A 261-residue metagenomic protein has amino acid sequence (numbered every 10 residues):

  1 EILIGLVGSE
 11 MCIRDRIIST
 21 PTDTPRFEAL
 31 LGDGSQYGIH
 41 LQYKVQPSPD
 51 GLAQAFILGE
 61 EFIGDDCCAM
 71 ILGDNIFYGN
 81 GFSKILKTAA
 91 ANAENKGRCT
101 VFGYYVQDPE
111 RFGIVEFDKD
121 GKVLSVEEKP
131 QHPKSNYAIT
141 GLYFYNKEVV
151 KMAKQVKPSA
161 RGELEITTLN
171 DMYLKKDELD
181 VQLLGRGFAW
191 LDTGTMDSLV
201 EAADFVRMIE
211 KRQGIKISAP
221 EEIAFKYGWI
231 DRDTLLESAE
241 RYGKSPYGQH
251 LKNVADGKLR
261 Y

Functional and structural regions predicted by a protein language model:
E1-G8, I13: Single conserved hydrophobic/aromatic residue that forms the stacking wall/gate of nucleotide- or nucleobase-binding
G5-L6, Y143-F144, W229: Short aromatic/basic micro-patch
R14-D15, C67, R98, E178: Residues at the starts of beta-strands that form the adenosine-phosphate
R14-T22: Short beta-strand/loop segment that forms part of the nucleotide-sugar
F27-E28, G32-D120, F144-K147, A153-V156: Conserved beta-loop-beta/alpha segment of the NTase-like Rossmann-fold superfamily that binds/positions NTPs
A69, S83, A90-A91, K122-E222 (+2 more regions): Catalytic-core segments of class I nucleotidyltransferases/pyrophosphorylases that form NMP-activated intermediates
L184, E210, P220-G228, N253-Y261: Flexible, glycine-rich loop/tail regions that form catalytic "lids" or insertion modules at the edges of active sites
W229-I230, L235-Y261: Short, amphipathic C-terminal "tail helix"
